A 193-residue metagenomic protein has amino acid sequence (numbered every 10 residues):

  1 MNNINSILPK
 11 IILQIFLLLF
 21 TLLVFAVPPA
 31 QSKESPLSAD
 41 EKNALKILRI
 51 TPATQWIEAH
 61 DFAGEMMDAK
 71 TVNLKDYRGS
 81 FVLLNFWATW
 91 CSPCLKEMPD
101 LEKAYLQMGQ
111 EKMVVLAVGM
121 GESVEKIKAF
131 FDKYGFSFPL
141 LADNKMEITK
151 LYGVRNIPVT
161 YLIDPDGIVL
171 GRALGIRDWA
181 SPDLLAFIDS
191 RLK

Functional and structural regions predicted by a protein language model:
N3-F16: Bacterial N-terminal signal peptides that target proteins for export
Q14-V24: Bacterial N-terminal signal peptides
P28-D61: N-proximal helix/coil linker or "cap" segments that precede and/or mark the start of modular domains
W56, D61-V82: A short beta-strand-turn-helix
R78, F86-K103: Conserved redox-active cysteine motifs that mediate thiol-disulfide chemistry, especially di-cysteine Cys-X(1-2)-Cys
L83-N85, A117, L162: Hydrophobic beta-strand core positions in alpha/beta domains
K96-Y134, N144-L151: Structural microenvironment flanking redox-active thiols in thiol-disulfide oxidoreductases
A129-S137, D143-D189: Thiol/disulfide oxidoreductase modules built on the thioredoxin-like
